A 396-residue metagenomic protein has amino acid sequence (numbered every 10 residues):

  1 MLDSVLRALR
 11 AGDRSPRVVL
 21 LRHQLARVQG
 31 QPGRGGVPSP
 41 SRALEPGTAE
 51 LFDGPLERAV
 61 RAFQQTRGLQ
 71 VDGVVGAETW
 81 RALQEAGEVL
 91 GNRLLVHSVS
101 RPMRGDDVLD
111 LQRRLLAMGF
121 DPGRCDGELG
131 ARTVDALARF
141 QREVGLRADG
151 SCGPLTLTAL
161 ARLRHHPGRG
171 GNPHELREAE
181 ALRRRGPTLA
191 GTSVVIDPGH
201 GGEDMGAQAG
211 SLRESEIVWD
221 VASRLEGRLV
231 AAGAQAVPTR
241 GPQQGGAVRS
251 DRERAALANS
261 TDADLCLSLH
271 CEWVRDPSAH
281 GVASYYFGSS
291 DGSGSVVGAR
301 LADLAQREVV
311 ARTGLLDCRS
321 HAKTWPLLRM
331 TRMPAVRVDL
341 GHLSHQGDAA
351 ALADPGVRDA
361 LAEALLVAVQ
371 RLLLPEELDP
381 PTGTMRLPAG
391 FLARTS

Functional and structural regions predicted by a protein language model:
M1-S4, R10-H23, R34-P38, R42 (+6 more regions): Catalytic-site microenvironment of enzymes that process N-acetyl-hexosamine-containing cell-wall polysaccharides
P46-A49, D72, D126, D149: Acidic/polar residues in short coil/turn loops that connect beta-strands within repeat-based beta-sheet scaffolds
A49-L51, P55: Terminal targeting/pro-maturation regions of precursor/exported proteins
R67-Q70, V74-R81: Conserved alpha-helical segments that form or flank metal/cofactor-binding pockets of metalloenzymes
A82-A86: Self-splicing inteins and homing endonuclease
